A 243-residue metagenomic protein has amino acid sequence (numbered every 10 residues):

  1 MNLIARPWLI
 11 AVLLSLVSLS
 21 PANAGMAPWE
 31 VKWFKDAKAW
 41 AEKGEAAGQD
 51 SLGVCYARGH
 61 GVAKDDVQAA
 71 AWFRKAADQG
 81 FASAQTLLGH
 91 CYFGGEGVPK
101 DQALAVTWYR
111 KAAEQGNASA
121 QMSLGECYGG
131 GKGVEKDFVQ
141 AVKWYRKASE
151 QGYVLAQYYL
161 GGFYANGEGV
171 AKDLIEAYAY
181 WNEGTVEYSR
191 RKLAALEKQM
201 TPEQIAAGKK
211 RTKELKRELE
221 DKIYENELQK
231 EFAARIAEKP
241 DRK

Functional and structural regions predicted by a protein language model:
I10-S18: Bacterial N-terminal signal peptides
G25-H60: N-terminal segments that cap or nucleate solenoid repeat domains
P28, E187-K243: Terminal, low-structured helical/coil segments at or just beyond the last alpha-helical repeat
E42-E45, R58-H60, D65, D78-F81 (+9 more regions): Short helix-capping/linker turns of helical repeat alpha-solenoids
S51-R58, T86-G94, V98, S123-G130 (+2 more regions): Hydrophobic face of amphipathic alpha-helices that form TPR/SEL1-like repeat modules and related alpha-solenoid
